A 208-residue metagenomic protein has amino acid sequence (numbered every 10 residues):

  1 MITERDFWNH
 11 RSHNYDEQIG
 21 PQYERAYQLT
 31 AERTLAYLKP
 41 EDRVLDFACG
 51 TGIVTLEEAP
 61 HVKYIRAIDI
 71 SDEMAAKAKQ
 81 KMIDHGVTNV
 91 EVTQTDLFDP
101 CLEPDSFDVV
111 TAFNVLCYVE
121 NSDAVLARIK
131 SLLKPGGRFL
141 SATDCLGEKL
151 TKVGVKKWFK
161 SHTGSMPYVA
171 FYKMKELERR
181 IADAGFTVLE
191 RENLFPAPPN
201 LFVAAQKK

Functional and structural regions predicted by a protein language model:
M1-K39, G147-E148, F195: Conserved class I S-adenosyl-L-methionine
L45, T51-D99: Class I SAM-dependent methyltransferase SAM/SAH-binding core
T111: A conserved beta-strand element that flanks and buttresses the S-adenosyl-L-methionine
N114-V115: Short catalytic micro-motifs in class I SAM-dependent methyltransferases
D123-P135: A short glycine-rich, Lys/Arg-flanked "PGG" loop and its adjoining helix->strand segment in the class I
L140-H162: Conserved class I S-adenosyl-L-methionine
F159-K175: Acceptor-substrate binding/catalytic loop of class I
A184-F186, E190-K208: Core SAM-dependent methyltransferase catalytic element
